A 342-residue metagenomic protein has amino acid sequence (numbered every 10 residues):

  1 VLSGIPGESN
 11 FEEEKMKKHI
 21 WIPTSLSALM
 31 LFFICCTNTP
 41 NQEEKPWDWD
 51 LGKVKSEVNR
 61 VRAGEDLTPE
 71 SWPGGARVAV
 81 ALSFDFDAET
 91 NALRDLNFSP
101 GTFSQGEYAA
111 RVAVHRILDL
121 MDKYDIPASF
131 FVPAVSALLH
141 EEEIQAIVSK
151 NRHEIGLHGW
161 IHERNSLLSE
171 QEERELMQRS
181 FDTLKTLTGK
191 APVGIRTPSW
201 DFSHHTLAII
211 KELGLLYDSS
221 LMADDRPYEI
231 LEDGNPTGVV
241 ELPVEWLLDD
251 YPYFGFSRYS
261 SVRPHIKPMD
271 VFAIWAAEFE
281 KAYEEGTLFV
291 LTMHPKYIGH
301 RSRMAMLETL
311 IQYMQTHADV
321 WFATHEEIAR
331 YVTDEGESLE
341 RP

Functional and structural regions predicted by a protein language model:
V1-K15: Short, Lys/Arg-enriched N-terminal segments with co-localized hydrophobic residues within the first ~10-30 amino acids
M16-S25: Bacterial N-terminal signal peptides that target proteins for export
I34-C35: C-terminal motif of bacterial Sec signal peptides marking the signal peptidase cleavage site
N38-E44: Bacterial Sec signal peptide processing site at the extreme N-terminus
K45-P73, D182-T186, K190-E285, R341: Active-site-adjacent pocket scaffolds in enzyme catalytic domains
W47-N151, I161, A273, Y313: Active-site beta->alpha N-cap acidic-glycine motif
H115-L118, D122-S203, T237, P243-Y259 (+1 more regions): Metal-dependent polysaccharide deacetylase catalytic core of the NodB/CE4 family, i.e., the active-site-bearing domain
K123, M269-P342: C-terminal domain-boundary segment and adjacent tail
